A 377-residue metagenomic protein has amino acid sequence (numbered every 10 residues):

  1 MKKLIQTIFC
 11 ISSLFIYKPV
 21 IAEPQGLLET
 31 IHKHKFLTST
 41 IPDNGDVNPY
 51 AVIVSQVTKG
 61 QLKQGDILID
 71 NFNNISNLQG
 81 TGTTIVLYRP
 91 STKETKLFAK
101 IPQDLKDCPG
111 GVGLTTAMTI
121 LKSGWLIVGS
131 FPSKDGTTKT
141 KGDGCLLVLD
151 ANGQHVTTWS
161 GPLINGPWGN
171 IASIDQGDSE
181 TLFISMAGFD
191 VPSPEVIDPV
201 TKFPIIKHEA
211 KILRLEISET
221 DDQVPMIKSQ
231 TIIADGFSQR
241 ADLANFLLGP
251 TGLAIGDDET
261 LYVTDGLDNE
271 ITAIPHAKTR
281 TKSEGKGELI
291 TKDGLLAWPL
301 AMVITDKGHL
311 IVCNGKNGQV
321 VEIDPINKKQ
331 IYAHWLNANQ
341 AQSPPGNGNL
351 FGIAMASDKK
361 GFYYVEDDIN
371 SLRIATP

Functional and structural regions predicted by a protein language model:
P24-G45, S91-V112, V148-P167, S218 (+3 more regions): Surface-exposed loop and turn segments in beta-propeller and other repeat-based domains that flank or scaffold
I41-G65, G80-G82, P102-L126, F131-S133 (+7 more regions): Beta-rich, blade/repeat-based domains predominating in secreted/periplasmic proteins but also intracellular
F72-N74, S130-S133, K141, S185-F189 (+7 more regions): Short loop/turn segments immediately following the C-termini of beta-strands
N77, I85, D135, L146 (+5 more regions): Structural signal for beta-propeller blades
T81-G82, K141-C145, V196-K202, I206-E209 (+5 more regions): A detector of repeated loop/turn-to-beta-strand junctions in beta-rich toroidal repeat architectures
G82-S91, K141-G153, I206-S218: Beta-propeller blade signature
Y88-T92, L215-P225, I274-K282, I323-Q330 (+1 more regions): Short loop/turn segments immediately following beta-strands, especially the blade-tip and inter-blade linker loops
G266-E270, T291-N337: Loop/turn-rich, solvent-exposed surfaces of beta-rich toroidal or solenoidal domains
